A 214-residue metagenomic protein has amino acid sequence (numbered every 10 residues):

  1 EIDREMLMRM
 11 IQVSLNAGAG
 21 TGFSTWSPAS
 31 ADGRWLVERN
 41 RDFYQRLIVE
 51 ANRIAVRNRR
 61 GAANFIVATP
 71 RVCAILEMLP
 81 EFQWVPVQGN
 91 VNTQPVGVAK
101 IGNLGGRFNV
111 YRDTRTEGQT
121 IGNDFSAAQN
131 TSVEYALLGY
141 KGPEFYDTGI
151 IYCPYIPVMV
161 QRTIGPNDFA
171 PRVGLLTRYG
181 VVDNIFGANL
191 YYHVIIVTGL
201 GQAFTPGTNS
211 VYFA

Functional and structural regions predicted by a protein language model:
E1, E50-N52, F65, R71-A214: Sequence/fold signature of self-assembling virion shell proteins
E1-A19, R59-R60, I66, F169-T177: Long, contiguous amphipathic alpha-helices that act as assembly "spine/axial" helices in icosahedral shell and virion
E1-E50: Alpha-helical scaffold segments that mediate packing/assembly in large oligomeric complexes
A31-R41, A55-P70, L76-E77: Conserved P-loop NTPase motor cores
Q45, I54-R57, N90: Short linear motifs in intrinsically disordered
